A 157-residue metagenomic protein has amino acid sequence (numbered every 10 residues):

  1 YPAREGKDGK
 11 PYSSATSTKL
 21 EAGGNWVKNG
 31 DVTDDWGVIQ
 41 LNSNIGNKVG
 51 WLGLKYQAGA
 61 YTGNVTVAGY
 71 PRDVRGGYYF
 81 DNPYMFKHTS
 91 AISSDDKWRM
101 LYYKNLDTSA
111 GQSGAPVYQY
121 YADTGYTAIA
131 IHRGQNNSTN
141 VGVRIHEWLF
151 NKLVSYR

Functional and structural regions predicted by a protein language model:
Y1-N47: Conserved catalytic-core segment of clan PA serine endopeptidases
A3-K7, N42-G46, P71-D73, A122-T124 (+1 more regions): Acidic glycine-/aspartate-rich tracts in secreted/extracellular proteins
V27-G30, V74, N105-S109: Short Gly/Pro-enriched turn/cap motifs at secondary-structure boundaries
D34-W36, T62, R99: Extracytoplasmic
Q40-G46, L52-D81: Short glycine/Trp-rich loop-beta-loop segment that forms part of the substrate-binding cleft
P83-S93: Short beta-strand-centered aromatic/proline hotspots
L106-I131: Catalytic nucleophile loop of clan PA
I129, R133-R157: C-terminal cap/linker of serine protease catalytic domains
